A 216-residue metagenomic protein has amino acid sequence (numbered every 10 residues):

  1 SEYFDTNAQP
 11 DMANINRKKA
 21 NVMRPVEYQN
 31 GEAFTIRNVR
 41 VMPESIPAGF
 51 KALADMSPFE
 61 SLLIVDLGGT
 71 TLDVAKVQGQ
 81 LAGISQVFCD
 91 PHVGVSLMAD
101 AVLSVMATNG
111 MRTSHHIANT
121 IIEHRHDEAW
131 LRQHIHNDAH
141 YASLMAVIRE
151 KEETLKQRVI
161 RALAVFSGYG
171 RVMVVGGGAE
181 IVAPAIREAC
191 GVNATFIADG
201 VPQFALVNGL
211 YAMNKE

Functional and structural regions predicted by a protein language model:
S1-I64, I84-S85, P91-V95, N119 (+3 more regions): Nucleotide/phosphate-binding catalytic cleft detector across ATP-hydrolyzing and phosphate-transferring enzymes
I64-L72, V77-Q80, G94, G176-G178: A short acidic Gly-Thr/Ser loop motif
V77-T120: Glycine-rich phosphate-binding loop plus the immediately following alpha-helix
